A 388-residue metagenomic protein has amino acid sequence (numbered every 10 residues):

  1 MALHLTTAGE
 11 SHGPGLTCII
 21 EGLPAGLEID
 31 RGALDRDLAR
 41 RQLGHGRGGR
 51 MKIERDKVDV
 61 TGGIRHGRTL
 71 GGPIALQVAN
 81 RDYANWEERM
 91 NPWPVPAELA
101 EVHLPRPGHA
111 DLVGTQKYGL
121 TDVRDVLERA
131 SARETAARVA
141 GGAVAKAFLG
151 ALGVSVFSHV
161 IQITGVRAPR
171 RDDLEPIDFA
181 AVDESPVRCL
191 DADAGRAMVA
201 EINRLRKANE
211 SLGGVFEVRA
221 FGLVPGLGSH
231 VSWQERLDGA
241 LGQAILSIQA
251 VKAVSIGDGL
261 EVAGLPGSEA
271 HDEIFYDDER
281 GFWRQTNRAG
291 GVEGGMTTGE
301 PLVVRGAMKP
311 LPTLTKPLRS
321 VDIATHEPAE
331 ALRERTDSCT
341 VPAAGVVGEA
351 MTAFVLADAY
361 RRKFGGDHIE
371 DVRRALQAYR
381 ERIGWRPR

Functional and structural regions predicted by a protein language model:
M1-R388: Generic N-terminal targeting/processing segments that precede catalytic cores or assembly contacts
